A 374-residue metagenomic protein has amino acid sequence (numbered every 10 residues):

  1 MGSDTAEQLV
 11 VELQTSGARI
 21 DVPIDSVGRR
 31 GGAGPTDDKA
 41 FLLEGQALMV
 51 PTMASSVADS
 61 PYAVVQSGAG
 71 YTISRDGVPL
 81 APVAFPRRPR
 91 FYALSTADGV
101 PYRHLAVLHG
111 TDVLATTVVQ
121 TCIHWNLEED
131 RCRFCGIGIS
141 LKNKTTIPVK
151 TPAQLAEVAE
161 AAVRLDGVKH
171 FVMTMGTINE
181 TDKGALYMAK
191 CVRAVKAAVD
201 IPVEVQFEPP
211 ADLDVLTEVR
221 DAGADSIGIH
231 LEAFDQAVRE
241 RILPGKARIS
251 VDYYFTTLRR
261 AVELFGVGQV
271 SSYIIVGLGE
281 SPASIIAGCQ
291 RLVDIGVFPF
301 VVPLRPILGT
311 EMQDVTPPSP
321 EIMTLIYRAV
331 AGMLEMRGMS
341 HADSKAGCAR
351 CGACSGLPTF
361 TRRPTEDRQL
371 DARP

Functional and structural regions predicted by a protein language model:
M1-R75, L264, I286-P374: Auxiliary Fe-S-binding modules of radical SAM enzymes
A47-R133, I137-P148, K345-R368: N-terminal [4Fe-4S]-dependent radical SAM core
V113-L114, K169-F171, P299: Hydrophobic beta-strand segments of well-ordered beta-sheets in folded domains
E129-R131, P152, K196: Short, flexible helix-coil linker/hinge segments at the edges of structured domains or between repeats
I139-F171: Conserved alpha-helical substructure of the radical SAM core
I147, T151, E180-K183, P318 (+1 more regions): Catalytic cores of large soluble enzymes that bind and process phosphate-bearing ligands
A156, E160-L165, T174-V315, A329: Conserved AdoMet/S-adenosylmethionine-binding subsite of the radical SAM
